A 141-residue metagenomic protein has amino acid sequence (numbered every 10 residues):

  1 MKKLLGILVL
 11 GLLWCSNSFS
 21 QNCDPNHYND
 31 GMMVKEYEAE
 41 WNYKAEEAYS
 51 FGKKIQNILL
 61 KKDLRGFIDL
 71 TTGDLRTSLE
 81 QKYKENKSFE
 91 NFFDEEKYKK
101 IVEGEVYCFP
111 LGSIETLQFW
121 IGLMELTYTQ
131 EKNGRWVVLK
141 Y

Functional and structural regions predicted by a protein language model:
L4-W14: Sec-dependent N-terminal signal peptides
S16-S20: Sec/Tat signal peptide C-region and signal peptidase I cleavage site
Q21-N57: Short, low-complexity N-terminal intrinsically disordered segments enriched in polar/charged residues
D63-D74: Short, well-ordered alpha-helical segments enriched in acidic and aromatic residues
T77-Y83: A short gly/proline-enriched turn/hairpin at secondary-structure junctions
F89-Y141: Exposed beta-sheet edge and beta->alpha loop/turn motif
